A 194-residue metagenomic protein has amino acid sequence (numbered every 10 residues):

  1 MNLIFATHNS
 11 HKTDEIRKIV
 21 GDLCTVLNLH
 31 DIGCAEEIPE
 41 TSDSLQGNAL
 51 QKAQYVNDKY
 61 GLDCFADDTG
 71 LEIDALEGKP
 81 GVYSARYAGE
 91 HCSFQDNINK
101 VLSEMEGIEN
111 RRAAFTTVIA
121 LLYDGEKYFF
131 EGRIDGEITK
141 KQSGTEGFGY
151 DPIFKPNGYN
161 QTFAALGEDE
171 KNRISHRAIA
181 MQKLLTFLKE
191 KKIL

Functional and structural regions predicted by a protein language model:
N2-I4, H11-L194: Anionic-ligand binding patches
